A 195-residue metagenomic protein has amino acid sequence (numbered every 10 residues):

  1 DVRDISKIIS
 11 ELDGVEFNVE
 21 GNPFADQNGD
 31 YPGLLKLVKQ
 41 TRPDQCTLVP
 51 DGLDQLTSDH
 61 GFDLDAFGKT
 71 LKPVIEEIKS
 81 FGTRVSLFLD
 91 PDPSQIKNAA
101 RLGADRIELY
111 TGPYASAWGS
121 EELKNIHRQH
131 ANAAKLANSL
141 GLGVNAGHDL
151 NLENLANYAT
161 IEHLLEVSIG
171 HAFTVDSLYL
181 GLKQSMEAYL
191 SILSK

Functional and structural regions predicted by a protein language model:
D1-G21, L64-S86, E122-A146, Y189-S194: Alpha-helix-loop-beta-strand connector modules within alpha/beta enzyme cores
R3-F67: Glycine/small-residue-rich loop that forms an oxyanion/phosphate-binding "nest" at active or ligand-binding sites
I5, D26-Q40, D92-L102, A146 (+1 more regions): Catalytic cores of alpha/beta
V15-G21, D44-L48, V85-L87, I107-L109 (+2 more regions): Hydrophobic faces of well-ordered beta-strands that scaffold small-molecule active sites in alpha/beta enzyme cores
E20-D26, D51-L53, D90-D92, Y110-Y114 (+3 more regions): Active-site beta-loop-alpha junctions enriched in small/polar residues
T47-D54, R106-W118, H163-L182: Glycine-rich phosphate-binding active-site loops on the catalytic face of alpha/beta enzymes
L53, R84-L136, L140: Histidine/lysine/aspartate-rich catalytic loop segments that bind and position anionic ligands
H60, G119-L123, D176-K195: C-terminal helical cap(s) of enzyme catalytic domains, especially alpha/beta-barrels
